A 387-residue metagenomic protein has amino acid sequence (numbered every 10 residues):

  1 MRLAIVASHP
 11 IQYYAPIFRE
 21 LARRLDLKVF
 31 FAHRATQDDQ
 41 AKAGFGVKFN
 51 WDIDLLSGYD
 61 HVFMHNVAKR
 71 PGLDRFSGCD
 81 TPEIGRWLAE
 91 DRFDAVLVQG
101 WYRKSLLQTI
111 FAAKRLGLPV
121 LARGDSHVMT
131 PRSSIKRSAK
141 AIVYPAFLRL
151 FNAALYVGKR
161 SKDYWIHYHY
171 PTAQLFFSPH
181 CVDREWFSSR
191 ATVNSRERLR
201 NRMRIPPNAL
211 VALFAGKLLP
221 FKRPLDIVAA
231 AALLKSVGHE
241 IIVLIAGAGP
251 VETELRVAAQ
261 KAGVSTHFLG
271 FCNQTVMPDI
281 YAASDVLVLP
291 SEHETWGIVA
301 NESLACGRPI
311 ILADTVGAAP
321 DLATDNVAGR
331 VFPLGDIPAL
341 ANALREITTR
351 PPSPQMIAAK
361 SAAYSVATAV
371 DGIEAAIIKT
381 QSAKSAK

Functional and structural regions predicted by a protein language model:
Q99-S105, L116-S138, L150-A153: A short, histidine- and acid-enriched strand-loop-helix "catalytic/donor-clamping" loop that lines the nucleotide-sugar
K136-R137, Y144-R198: Donor nucleotide-sugar binding/catalytic pocket of nucleotide-sugar-dependent glycosyltransferases
P206-K222, V228-A231: Conserved donor-binding/catalytic core segment of Leloir-type glycosyltransferases
T253-C272: Nucleotide-activated donor-binding/catalytic signature segment of Leloir-type glycosyltransferases, i.e., the conserved
F271-C272, D279-S284: Short alpha-helical donor nucleotide-sugar binding micro-motif in glycosyltransferases
E292: Aromatic "clamp/platform" in nucleotide-sugar-dependent glycosyltransferases that forms part of the donor/acceptor
P309-A313, A323: Short hydrophobic beta-strand element within catalytic cores of glycosyltransferases and related nucleotide-activated
P320-E346: Change "using UDP/GDP/dTDP sugars" to "using nucleotide sugars
